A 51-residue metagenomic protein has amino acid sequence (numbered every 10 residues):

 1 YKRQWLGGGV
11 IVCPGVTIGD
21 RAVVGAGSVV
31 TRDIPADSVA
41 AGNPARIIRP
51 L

Functional and structural regions predicted by a protein language model:
K2, G7-G8, C13-P14, G19-D20 (+4 more regions): Left-handed beta-helix
V16, P50-L51: Conserved catalytic-core motifs of eukaryotic protein kinase domains, centered on the activation segment
P44-P50: …primarily DNA-binding HTH/wHTH and HhH modules…
